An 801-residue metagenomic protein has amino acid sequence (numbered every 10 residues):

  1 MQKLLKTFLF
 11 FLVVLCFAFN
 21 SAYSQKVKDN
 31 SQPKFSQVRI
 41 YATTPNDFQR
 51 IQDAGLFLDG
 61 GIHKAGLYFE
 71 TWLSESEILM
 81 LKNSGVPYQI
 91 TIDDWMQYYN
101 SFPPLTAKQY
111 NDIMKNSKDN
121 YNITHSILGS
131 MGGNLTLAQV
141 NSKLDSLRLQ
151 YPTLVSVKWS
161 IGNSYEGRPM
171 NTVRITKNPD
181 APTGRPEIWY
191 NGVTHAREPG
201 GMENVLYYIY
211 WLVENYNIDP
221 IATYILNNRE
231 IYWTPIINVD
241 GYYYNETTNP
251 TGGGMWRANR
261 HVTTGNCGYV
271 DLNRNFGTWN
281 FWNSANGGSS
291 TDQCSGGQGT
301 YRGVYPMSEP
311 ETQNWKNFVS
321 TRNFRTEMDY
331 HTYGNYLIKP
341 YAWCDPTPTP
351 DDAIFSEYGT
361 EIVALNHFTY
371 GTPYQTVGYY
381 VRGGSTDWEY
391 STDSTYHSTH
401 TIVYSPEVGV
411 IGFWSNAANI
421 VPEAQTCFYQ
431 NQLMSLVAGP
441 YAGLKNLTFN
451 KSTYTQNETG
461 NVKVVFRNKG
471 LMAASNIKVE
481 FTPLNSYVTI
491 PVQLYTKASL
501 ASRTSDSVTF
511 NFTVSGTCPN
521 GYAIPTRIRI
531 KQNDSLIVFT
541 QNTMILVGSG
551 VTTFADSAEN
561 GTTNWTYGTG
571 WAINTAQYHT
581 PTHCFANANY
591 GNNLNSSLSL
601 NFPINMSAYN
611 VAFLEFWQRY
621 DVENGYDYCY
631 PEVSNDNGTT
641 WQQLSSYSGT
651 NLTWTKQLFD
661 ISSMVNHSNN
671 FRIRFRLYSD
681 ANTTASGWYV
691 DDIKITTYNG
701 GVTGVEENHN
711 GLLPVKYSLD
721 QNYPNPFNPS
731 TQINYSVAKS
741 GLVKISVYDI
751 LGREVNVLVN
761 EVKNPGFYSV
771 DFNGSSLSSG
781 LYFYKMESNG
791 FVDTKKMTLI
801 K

Functional and structural regions predicted by a protein language model:
E246-E458, T489-I490: Metallocarboxypeptidase
A442-Q456, S549-G561, N592-N595, T696-Y723 (+3 more regions): Residue-level detector of functionally pivotal "anchor" positions at catalytic/ligand-binding pockets or at interdomain
T513-S549: Terminal connector regions
V551-S596, N624-Y626, S646-K656, G741: Extracellular glycan-recognition surfaces and repeat-rich motifs
P603-E615, E706-Y723, F727-V747, V757 (+2 more regions): Glycine-centered coil/turn sites that cap beta-strands in beta-rich domains
T639-H667: Extracellular carbohydrate recognition and processing domains and analogous Trp-centered ligand-binding platforms
S663-V665, V759-N789, T794-K795: Short, surface-exposed loop/turn motifs with a glycine/proline- and acidic-biased composition
S679-Y698: Extracellular carbohydrate recognition
